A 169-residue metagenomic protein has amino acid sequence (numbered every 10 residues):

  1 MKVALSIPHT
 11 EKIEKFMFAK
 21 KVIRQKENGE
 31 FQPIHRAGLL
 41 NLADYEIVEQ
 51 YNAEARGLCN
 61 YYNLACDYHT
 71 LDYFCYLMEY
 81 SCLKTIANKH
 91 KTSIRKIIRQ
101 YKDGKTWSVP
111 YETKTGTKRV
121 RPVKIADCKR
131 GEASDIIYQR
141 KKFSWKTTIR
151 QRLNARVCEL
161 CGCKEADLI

Functional and structural regions predicted by a protein language model:
M1-I169: Non-catalytic terminal/accessory segments
